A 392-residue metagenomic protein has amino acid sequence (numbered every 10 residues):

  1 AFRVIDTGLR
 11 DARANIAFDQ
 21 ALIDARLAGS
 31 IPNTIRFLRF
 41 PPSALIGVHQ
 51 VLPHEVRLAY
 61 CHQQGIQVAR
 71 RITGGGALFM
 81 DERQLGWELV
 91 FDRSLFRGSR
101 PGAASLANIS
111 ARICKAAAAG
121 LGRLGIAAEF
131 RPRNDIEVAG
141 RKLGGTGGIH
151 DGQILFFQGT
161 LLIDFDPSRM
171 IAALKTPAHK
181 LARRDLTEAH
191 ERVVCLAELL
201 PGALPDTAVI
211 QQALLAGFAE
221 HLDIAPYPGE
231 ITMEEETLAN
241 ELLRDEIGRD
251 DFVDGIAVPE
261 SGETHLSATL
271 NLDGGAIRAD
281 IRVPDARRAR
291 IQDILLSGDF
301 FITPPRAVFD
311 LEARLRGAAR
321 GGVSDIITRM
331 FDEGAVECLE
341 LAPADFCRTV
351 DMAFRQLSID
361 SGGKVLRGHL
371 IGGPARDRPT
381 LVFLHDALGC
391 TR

Functional and structural regions predicted by a protein language model:
A1-N108: N-terminal lobe of the biotin/lipoate ligase/transferase fold
G125-P132, Q211, H221-L238, G322-I327 (+1 more regions): Flexible, glycine/charged-enriched surface loops at secondary-structure junctions
K142, T146-A208, R278-D280, D293-S297: A structural signal for small-residue-enriched, beta-sheet-centric alpha/beta enzyme cores and oligomeric scaffold folds
L186-G229, E235-D251: A conserved active-site cap/scaffold subdomain adjacent to cofactor or substrate pockets
L196-A197, R282-F354: Active-site- and interface-proximal helix/loop "cap" or "latch" segments in soluble metabolic and energy-transducing
E236-R288: Structured beta-strand/loop patches that form or line metal/cofactor-binding pockets in enzymes
R355-G372: N-terminal cap/lid segment of alpha/beta-hydrolase-fold proteins
G373-R392: Conserved HGGG/HGGXW glycine-rich cap/lid loop of the alpha/beta-hydrolase fold
